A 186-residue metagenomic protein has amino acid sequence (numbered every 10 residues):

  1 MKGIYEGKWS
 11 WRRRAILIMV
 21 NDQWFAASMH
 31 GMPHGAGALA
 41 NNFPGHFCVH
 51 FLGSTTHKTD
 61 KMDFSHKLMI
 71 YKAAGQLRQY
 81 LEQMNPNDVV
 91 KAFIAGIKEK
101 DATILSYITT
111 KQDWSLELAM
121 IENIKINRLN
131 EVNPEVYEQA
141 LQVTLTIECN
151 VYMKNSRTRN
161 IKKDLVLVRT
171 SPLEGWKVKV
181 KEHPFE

Functional and structural regions predicted by a protein language model:
M1-R14: N-terminal post-signal-peptidase region of extra-cytosolic proteins
W11-R13, P44, A140-Q142, N160-K162: Extracytoplasmic
R13-D22: Short conserved beta-strand and strand-loop elements enriched in small hydrophobics with frequent Asp/Gly
M29-N42: Immediate flanking context of iron-sulfur cluster ligation sites
N42-Q79: C-terminal partner/receptor-binding element of secreted or periplasmic proteins
A74-M120: Core segments of small alpha/beta cavity-forming domains
A102-Q142, N150, S156-R159: Short solvent-exposed beta->alpha transition segments
T158-E186: Short beta-strand edge/turn micro-motifs at domain boundaries
